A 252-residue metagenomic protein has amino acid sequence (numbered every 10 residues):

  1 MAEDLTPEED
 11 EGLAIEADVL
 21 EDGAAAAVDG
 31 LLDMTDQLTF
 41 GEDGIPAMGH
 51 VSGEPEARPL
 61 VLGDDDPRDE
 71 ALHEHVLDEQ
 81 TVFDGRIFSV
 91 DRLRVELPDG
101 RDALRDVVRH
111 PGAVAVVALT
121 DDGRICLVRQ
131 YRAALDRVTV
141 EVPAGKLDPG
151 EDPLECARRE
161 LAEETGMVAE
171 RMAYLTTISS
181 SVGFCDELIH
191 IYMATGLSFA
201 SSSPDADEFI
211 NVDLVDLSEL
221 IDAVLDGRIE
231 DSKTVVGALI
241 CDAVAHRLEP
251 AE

Functional and structural regions predicted by a protein language model:
A2-D4, G12, A17, G23 (+8 more regions): Nudix hydrolase/Nudix homology domain
D36, D43-I45, H50-L60, H73 (+3 more regions): Conserved Nudix-box catalytic region and its N-terminal flanking loop in Nudix hydrolases and closely related
D78-A115, D121: Acidic, metal-coordinating catalytic segment for phosphate/diphosphate chemistry, firing primarily on the Nudix
G85, A134, S181-F184: Short glycine/serine/proline-enriched coil/turn segments at secondary-structure junctions
R92, D106-V107, Q130, S179 (+1 more regions): Short clusters of small/polar residues that mark proteolytic maturation junctions
A103, G112-A115, T120, K146-S232: Unchanged
